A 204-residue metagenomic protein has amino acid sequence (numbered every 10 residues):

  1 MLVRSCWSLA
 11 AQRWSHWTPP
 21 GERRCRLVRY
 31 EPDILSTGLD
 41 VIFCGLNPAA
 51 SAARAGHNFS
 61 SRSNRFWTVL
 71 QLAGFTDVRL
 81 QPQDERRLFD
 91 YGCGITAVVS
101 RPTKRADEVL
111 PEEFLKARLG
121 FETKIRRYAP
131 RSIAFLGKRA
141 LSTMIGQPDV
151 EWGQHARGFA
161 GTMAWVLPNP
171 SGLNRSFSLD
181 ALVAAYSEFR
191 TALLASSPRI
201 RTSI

Functional and structural regions predicted by a protein language model:
M1-D40, S61-R62, V69, R105-L119 (+1 more regions): C-terminal capping/extension of enzyme domains
A11-W17, V78, T123-R131: Structured alpha/beta reader/binder surfaces that contact nucleic acids or chromatin modification marks
R29-S36, R79-L88, K124: Short amphipathic alpha-helices and their capping/turn segments at secondary-structure boundaries
D40-V41, S132: Structural motif
F43-L46: N-terminal nucleotide-binding beta1-loop-alpha1 segment
A52-A55, S142-G146, S176-F177: Short glycine-/acidic-enriched loop or helix-start segments at secondary-structure transitions that form or flank
A52-E112: Short, surface-exposed acidic-centric catalytic microdomains
D90-V150: Internal catalytic-core helix/loop-beta-alpha segment that presents or stabilizes conserved functional determinants
